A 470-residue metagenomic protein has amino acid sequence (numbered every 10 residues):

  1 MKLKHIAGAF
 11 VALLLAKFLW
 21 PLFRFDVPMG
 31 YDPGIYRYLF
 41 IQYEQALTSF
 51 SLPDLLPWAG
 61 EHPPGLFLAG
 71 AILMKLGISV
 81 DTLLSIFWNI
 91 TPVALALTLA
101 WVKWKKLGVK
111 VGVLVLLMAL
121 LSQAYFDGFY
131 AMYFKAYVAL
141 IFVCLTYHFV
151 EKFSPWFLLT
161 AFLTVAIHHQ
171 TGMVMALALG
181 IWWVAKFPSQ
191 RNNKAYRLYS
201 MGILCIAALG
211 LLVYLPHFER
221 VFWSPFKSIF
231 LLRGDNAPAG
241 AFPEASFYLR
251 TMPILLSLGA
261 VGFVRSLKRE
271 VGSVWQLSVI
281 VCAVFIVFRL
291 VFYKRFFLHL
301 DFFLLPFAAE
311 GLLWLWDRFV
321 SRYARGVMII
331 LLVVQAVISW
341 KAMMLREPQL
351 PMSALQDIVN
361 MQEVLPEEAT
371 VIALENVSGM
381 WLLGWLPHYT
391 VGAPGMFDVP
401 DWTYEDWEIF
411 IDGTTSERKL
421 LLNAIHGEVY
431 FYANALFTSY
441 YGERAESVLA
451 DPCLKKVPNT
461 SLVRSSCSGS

Functional and structural regions predicted by a protein language model:
M1-W20: Start-transfer (signal-anchor) and selected internal transmembrane alpha helices of multi-pass inner/ER membrane
A16-I141: Active-site lumenal/periplasmic loops and adjacent helix-entry segments of GT-C-fold, multi-pass membrane
P21-R24, P28-D32, F50, A59 (+5 more regions): Transmembrane catalytic cores of multi-pass membrane glycosyltransferases and polysaccharide-assembly enzymes
A94, K135, V334-S470: Extracytoplasmic
V138, V143-W156, R265-L267: Membrane-interface transmembrane helices that cradle and orient dolichyl/undecaprenyl
V174, V291-V320: Hydrophobic/aromatic-rich transmembrane helices and adjacent perimembrane loops
S189-S200, L258-I280, F288, F292 (+3 more regions): Membrane-interface helix-loop-helix junctions at transmembrane boundaries of multi-pass membrane enzymes, predominantly
I203-A207, L313-K341: Signature aromatic-anchored transmembrane alpha helix within multi-pass, membrane-resident enzymes that catalyze glycan
